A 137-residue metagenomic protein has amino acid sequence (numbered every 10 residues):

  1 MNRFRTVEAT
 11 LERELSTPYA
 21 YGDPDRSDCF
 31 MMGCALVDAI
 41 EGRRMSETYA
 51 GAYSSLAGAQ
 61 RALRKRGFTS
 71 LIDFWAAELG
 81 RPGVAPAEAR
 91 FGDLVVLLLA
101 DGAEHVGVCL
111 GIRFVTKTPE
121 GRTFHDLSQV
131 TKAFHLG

Functional and structural regions predicted by a protein language model:
M1-K65: N-terminal capping segments
R13-L15, R43, T69, V108 (+1 more regions): Generic detection of intrinsically disordered/low-complexity segments and helix-coil linkers/edges
G58-T123: ...with weaker cross-activation on analogous glycine-rich loops/strands in unrelated enzymes
F124-G137: Glycine- and charge-enriched low-complexity intrinsically disordered segments
